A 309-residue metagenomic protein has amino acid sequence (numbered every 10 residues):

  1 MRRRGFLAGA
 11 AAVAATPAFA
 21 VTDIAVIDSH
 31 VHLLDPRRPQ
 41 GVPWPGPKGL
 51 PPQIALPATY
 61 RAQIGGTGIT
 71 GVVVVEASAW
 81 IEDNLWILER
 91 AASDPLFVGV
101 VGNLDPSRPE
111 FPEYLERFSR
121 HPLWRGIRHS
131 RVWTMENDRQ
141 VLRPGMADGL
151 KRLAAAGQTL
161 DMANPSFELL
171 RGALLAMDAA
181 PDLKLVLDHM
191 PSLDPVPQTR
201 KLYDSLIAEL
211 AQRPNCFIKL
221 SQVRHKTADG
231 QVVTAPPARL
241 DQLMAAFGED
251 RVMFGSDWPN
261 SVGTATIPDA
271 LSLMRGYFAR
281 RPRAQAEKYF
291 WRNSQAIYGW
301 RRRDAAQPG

Functional and structural regions predicted by a protein language model:
G5-P17, I24-S29, L50-G71, Q242 (+2 more regions): Mid-to-C-terminal alpha-helical segments outside catalytic/metal-binding sites
V21-A156, E168, K201: Mid-domain alpha/beta scaffold segments of enzyme catalytic cores
V31, A77, M190, D257-W258: Active-site metal-binding loops of divalent metal-dependent hydrolases
R61, L85-L88, E116, L174-L175 (+3 more regions): Active-site phosphate/pyrophosphate- and oxyanion-stabilizing loops and adjacent acidic/basic residues in soluble
A79-W80, S107-R108, T134-D138, L193-V196 (+2 more regions): Short, small-residue-enriched loops and turns at beta-alpha junctions that line or gate enzyme active sites
E82-L96, R239, L243, A270-Y277: Short, electropositive alpha-helical surface patch
R139-M253, R302-P308: Catalytic pocket-lining loop regions of alpha/beta-barrel enzymes, especially the amidohydrolase/enolase/GH5 lineages
